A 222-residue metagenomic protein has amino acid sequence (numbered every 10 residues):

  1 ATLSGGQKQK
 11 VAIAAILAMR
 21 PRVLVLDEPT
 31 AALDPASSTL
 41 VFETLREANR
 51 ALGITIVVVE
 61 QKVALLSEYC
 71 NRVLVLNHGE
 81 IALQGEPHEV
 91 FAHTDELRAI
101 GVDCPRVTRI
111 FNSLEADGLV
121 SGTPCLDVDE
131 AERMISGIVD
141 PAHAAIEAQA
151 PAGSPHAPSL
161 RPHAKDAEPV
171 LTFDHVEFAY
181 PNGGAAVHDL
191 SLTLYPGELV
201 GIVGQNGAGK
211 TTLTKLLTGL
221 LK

Functional and structural regions predicted by a protein language model:
A1-L3: Conserved ABC ATPase signature
R20: Conserved catalytic motifs of ABC-family nucleotide-binding domains
L24-D27: Catalytic Walker B motif of ABC-type/P-loop ATPase nucleotide-binding domains
H78-G79: Conserved ABC ATPase "signature" C-loop
Q84-G85: ABC ATPase "signature
V203-Q205: The feature captures the beta-strand-to-loop junction immediately N-terminal to the Walker
T218: Helix-to-loop junction immediately C-terminal to a conserved catalytic motif
